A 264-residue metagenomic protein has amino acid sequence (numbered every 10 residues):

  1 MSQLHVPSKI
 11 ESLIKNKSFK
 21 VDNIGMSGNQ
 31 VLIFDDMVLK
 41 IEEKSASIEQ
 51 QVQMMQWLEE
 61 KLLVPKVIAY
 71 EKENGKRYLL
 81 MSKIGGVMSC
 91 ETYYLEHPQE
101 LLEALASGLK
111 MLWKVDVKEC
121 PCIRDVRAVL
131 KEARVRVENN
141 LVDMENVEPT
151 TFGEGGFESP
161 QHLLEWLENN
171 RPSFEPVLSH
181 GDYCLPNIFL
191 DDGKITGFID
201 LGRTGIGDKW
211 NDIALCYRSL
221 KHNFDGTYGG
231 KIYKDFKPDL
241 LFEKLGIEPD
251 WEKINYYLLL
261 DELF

Functional and structural regions predicted by a protein language model:
S2-E11, K114-G181, D250-N255: An alpha-helical support segment within catalytic cores of ATP-dependent transferases
I14-D22: Conserved N-terminal boundary motif of the eukaryotic protein kinase catalytic domain
K17, F34-M37, E59-V64, D191-I195 (+2 more regions): Short glycine/proline-enriched coil/turn segments at helix->beta-strand junctions
V21-C122: ATP-binding pocket architecture of kinase catalytic cores
G28-I33, L39, V67, Q161-N211: Active-site acidic catalytic loop and adjacent metal/ATP-binding pocket of ATP-dependent phosphoryl transfer enzymes
Q56-E60, P172, E243: Solvent-exposed polar/charged
F174-S179, D191-F242, I247-P249: Active-site Asp-x-Gly
K244-F264: Charged phosphate-binding loop/patch that engages nucleotide di/tri-phosphates or the phosphate backbone of nucleic
